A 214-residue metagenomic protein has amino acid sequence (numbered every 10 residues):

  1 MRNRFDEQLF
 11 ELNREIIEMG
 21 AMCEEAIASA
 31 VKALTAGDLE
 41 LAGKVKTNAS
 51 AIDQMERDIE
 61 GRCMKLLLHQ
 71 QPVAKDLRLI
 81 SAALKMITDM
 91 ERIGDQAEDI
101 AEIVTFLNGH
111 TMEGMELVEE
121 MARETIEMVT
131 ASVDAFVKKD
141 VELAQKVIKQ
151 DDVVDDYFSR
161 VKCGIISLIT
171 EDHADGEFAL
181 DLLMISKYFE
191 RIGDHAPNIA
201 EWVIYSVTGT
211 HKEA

Functional and structural regions predicted by a protein language model:
M1-A214: Cytosolic, long alpha-helical scaffolding segments
